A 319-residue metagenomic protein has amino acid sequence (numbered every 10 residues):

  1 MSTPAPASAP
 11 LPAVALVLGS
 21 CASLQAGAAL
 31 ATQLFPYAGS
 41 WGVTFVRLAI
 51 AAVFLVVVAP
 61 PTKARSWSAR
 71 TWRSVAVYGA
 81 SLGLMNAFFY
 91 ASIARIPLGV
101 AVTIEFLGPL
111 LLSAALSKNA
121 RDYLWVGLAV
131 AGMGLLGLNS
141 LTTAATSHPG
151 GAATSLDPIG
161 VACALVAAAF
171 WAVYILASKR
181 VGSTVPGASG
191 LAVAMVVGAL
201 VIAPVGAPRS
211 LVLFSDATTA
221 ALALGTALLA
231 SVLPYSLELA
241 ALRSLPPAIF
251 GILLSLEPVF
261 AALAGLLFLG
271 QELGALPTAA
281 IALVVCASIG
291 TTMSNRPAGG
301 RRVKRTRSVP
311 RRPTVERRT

Functional and structural regions predicted by a protein language model:
M1-F45, V77-A80, L84-F88, V130-A131 (+3 more regions): Glycine-/small-residue-enriched transmembrane alpha-helix faces in small-molecule transporters and effluxers
S2-P4, L48, T219, S255-T319: C-terminal-most transmembrane helix of multi-pass membrane proteins
L11-L16, G42-V57, D122-A131, I159-V166 (+1 more regions): Hydrophobic alpha-helical transmembrane segments of multi-pass integral membrane proteins, especially transporters
G19-A26, L30, V58, A76-A91 (+6 more regions): Hydrophobic alpha-helical transmembrane segments of multi-pass membrane transport proteins, especially secondary
A29-S40, G137-L156, G206-A223, L266 (+1 more regions): Membrane-interface helix termini and inter-helical loops of multi-pass transporters
L34, V43, R47, S92 (+7 more regions): Hydrophobic/aromatic residues within transmembrane alpha-helices of multi-pass small-molecule transporters
G42-A52, L82, F89-A120, A167 (+1 more regions): Specific alpha-helical transmembrane segments that line the substrate/conduction pathway and gating interfaces
L107, R121-P149, V196, A264-L266 (+1 more regions): Hydrophobic transmembrane alpha-helices of multi-pass small-molecule transport proteins
